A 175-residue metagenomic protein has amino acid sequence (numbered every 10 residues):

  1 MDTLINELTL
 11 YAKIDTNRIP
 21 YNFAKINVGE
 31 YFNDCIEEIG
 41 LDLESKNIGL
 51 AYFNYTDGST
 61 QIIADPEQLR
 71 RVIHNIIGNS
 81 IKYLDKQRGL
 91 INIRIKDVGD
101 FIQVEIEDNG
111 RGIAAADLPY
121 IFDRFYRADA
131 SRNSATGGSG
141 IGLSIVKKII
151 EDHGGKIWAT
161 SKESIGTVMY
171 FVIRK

Functional and structural regions predicted by a protein language model:
T16-Y21, Q61-A64: Conserved micro-motifs of the catalytic ATP-binding
N22-E37: A conserved beta-strand-to-alpha-helix junction within the catalytic ATP-binding
D42-Y52: Short conserved segments within the C-terminal catalytic ATPase subdomain
L90-D100: Short beta-strand/loop element within the Bergerat-fold HATPase_c
D108: Acidic ATP/Mg2+-coordinating residue in the GHKL
I113-R127: Short conserved segment of the HATPase_c
G154-G155: Conserved glycine-rich
